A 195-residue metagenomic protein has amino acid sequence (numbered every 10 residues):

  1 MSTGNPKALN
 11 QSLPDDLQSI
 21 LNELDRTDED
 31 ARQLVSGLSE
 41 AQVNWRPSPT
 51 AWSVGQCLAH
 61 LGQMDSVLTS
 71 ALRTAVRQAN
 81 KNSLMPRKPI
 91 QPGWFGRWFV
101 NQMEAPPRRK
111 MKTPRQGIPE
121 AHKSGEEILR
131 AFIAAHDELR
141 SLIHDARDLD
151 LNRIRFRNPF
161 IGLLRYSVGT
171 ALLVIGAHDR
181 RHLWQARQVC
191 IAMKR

Functional and structural regions predicted by a protein language model:
M1-R195: Aromatic-glycine hotspot motif
